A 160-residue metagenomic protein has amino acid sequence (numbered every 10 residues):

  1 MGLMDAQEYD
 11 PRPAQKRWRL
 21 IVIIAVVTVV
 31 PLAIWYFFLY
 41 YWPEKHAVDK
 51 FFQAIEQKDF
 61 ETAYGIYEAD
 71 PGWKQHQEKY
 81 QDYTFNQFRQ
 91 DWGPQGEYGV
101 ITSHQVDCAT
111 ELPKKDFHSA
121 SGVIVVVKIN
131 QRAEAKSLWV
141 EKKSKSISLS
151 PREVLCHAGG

Functional and structural regions predicted by a protein language model:
L3-Q53, Q57: Short, low-complexity N-terminal intrinsically disordered segments enriched in polar/charged residues
E56, G72, Q131-R132: N-terminal secretory signal sequences
E61-V126: Short solvent-exposed beta->alpha transition segments
Y98-G160: Exposed beta-sheet edge and beta->alpha loop/turn motif
